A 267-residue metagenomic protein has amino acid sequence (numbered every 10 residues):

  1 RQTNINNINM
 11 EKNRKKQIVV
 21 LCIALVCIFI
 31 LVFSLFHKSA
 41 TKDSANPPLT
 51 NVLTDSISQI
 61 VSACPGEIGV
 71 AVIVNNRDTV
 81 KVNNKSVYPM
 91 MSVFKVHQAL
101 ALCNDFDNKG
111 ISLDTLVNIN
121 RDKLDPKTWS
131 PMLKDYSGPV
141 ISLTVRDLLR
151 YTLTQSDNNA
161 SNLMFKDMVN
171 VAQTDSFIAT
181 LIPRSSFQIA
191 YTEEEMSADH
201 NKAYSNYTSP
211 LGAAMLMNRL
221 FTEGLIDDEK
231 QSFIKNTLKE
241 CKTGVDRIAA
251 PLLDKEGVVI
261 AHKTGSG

Functional and structural regions predicted by a protein language model:
R1-N9: Short, Lys/Arg-enriched N-terminal segments with co-localized hydrophobic residues within the first ~10-30 amino acids
L21-F33: Hydrophobic membrane-insertion alpha-helices, especially the h-region of bacterial N-terminal signal peptides
H37-P89, S266: Beta-lactamase-like hydrolase cores
E67, I141, S161-T222: Mid-domain, small-residue-enriched loop/turn segments at the edges of structured enzyme/sensor domains
Y88-I119, T152, A213: Active-site SXXK
N104-L124, V171, D175, D227-S232: Short, well-structured active-site flanking segments
L124-L163: Conserved catalytic neighborhood of penicillin-recognizing serine enzymes
D246-G267: Short, Gly/Ser/Thr-enriched beta-strand-loop segments that form substrate-interacting elements of hydrolase/peptidase
